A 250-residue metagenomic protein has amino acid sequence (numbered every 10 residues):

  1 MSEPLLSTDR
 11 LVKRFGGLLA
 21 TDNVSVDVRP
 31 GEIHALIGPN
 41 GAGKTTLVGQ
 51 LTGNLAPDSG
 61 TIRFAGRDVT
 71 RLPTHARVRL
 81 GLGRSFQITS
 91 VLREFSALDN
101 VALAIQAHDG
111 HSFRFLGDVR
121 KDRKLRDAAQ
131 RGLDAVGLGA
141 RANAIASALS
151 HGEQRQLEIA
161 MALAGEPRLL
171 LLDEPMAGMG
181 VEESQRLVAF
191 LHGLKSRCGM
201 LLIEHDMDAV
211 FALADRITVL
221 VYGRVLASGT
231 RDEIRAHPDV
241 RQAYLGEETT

Functional and structural regions predicted by a protein language model:
S2-T250: Glycine-rich phosphate-binding loops of nucleotide-dependent enzymes
